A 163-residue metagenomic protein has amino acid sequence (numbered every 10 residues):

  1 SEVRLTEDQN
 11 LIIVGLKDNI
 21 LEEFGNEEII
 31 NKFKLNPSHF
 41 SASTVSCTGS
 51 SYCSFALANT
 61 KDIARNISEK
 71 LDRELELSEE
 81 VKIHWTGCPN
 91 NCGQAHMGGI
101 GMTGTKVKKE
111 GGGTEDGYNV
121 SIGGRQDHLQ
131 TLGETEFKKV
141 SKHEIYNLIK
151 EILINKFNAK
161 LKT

Functional and structural regions predicted by a protein language model:
S1-G112: Small-residue-enriched alpha-helical segments and adjacent helix-cap loops that form tight helix-helix packing
E79-V81, A159-K162: Acidic/polar loop patches that form or flank catalytic/metal-binding clefts of enzymes that bind anionic ligands
H96-L161: Mobile "lid/hinge" segments at catalytic clefts and subdomain interfaces of large enzymes
